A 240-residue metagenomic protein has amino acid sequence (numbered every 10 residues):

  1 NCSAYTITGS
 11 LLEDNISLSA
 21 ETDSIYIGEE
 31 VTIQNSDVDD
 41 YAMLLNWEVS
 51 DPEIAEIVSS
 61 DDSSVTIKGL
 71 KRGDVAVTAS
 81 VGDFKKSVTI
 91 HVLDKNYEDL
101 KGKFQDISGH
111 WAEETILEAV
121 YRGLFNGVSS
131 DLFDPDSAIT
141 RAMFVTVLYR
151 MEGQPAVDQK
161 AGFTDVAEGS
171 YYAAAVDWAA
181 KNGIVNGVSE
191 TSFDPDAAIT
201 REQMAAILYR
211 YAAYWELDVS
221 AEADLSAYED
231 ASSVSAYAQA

Functional and structural regions predicted by a protein language model:
C2-E98: Extracytoplasmic soluble-region selector
E13, H91-E113, Y121, N126-A174 (+2 more regions): Feature responds to low-complexity, polar/acidic, surface-exposed segments characteristic of secreted/exported proteins
